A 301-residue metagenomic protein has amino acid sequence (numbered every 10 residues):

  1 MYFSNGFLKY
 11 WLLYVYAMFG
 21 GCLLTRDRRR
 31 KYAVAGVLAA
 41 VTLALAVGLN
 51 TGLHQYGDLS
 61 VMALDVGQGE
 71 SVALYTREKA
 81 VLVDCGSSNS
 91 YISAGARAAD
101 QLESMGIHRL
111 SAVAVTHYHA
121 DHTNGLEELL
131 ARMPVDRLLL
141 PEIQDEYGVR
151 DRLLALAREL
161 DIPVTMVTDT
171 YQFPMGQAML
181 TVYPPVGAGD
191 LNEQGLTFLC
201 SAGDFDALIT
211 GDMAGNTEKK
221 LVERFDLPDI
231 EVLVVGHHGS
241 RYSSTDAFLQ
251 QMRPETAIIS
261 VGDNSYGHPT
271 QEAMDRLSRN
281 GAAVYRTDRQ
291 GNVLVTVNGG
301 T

Functional and structural regions predicted by a protein language model:
M1-T301: Non-globular, low-confidence helical/coil segments that flank catalytic cores
